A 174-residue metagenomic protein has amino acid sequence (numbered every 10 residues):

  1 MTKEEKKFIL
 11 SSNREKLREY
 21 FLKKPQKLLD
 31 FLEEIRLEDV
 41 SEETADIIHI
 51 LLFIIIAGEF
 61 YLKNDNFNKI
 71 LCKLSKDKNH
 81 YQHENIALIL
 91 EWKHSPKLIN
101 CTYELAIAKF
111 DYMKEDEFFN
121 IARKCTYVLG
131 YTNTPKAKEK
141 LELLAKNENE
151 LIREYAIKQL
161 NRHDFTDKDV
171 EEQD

Functional and structural regions predicted by a protein language model:
M1-E38: N-terminal leader/targeting peptides and immediately adjacent processing regions
F8, R14-K23, E42-K63, K73 (+3 more regions): Structural detector for internal amphipathic alpha-helices that build alpha-solenoid repeat scaffolds
P25-E38, Y61-D77, S95-D111, T134-K146 (+1 more regions): Amphipathic alpha-helical scaffolding segments comprising HEAT/armadillo-like alpha-solenoid repeats
H80: Glycine/proline-rich active-site loop of Rossmann-fold NAD(P)-dependent oxidoreductases
